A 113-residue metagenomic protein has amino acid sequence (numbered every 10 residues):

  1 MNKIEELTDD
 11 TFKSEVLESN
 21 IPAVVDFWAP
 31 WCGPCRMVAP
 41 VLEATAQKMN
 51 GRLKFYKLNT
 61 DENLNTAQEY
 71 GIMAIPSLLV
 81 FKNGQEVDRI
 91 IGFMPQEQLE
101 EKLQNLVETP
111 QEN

Functional and structural regions predicted by a protein language model:
K3, T8, W28, K54-Y56: Conserved Rossmann-like nucleotide-binding pocket used by diverse enzymes that bind dinucleotide cofactors
I4-A23, L64: A short beta-strand-turn-helix
N20-I21, F27-W31, A74: Short pre-active-site segment immediately N-terminal to redox-active cysteine/selenocysteine motifs in thiol-based
N20-P22, A39-L58: Conserved helix-turn-beta segment immediately C-terminal to the redox Cys motif in thioredoxin-like folds
F27-V41: Conserved redox-active cysteine motifs that mediate thiol-disulfide chemistry, especially di-cysteine Cys-X(1-2)-Cys
T60-A67: Structural microenvironment flanking redox-active thiols in thiol-disulfide oxidoreductases
A74, V80-E112: Non-catalytic, surface beta->alpha helical segment in thiol-disulfide oxidoreductase systems
